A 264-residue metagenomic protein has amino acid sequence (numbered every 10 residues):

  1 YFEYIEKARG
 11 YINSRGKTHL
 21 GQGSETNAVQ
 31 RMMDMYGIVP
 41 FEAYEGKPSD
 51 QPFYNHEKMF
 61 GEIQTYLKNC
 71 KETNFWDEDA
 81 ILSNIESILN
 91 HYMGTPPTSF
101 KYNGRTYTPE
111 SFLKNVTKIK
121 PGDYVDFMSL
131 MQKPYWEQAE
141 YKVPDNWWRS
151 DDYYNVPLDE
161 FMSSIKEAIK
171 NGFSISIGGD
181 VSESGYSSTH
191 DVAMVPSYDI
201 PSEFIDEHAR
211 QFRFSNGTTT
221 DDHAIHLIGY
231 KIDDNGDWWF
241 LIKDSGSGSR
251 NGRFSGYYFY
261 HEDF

Functional and structural regions predicted by a protein language model:
Y1-G104: Papain-like cysteine protease catalytic cores
S83-F264: Active-site signature of cysteine proteases
